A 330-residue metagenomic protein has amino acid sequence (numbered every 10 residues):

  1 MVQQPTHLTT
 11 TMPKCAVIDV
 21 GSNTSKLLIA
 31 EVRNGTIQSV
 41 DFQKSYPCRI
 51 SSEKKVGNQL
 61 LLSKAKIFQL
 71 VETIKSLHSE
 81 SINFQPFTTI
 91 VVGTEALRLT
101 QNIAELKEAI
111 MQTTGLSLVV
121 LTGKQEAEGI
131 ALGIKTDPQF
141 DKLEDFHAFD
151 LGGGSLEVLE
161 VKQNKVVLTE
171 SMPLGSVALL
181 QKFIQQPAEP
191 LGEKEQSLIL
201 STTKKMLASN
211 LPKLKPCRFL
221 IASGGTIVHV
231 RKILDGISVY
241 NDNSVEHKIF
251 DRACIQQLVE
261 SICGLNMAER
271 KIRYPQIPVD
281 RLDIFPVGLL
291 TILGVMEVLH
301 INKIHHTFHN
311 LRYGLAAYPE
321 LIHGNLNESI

Functional and structural regions predicted by a protein language model:
V2-T10, L132, T136: A short, basic/flexible loop-to-alpha-helix module at the beginning of a structural domain
T9-S39: N-terminal basic/disordered segments at the start of proteins
C15, I29, E53-S79, N83 (+4 more regions): Helical "lid/coupling" subdomains associated with nucleotide-phosphate turnover
S22, G153, G225-V228: Short, glycine/acidic-enriched loop or turn micro-motifs at the edges of active sites
Q38-C48, V167-L174: Short coil-to-beta-strand
F87: Conserved strand-helix element at the start of the C-terminal RecA-like helicase core
H147-S155: A generic, well-ordered mixed alpha/beta core segment in the N-terminal half of proteins
